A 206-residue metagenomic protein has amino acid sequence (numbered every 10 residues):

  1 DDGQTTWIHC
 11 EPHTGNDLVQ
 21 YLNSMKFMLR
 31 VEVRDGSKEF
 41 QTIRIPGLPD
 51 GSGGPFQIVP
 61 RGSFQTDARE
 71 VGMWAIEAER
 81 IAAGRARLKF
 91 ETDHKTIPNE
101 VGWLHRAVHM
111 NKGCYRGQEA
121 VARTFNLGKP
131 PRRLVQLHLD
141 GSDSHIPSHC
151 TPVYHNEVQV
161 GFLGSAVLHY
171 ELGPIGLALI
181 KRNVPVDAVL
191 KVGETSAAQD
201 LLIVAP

Functional and structural regions predicted by a protein language model:
D1, I58, C114-Y115, Y154 (+1 more regions): Well-ordered beta-strand positions
D1-R87: Acidic, low-complexity central loop/insert segments
E11, E32, E39, E70 (+8 more regions): Glutamate identity and glutamate-enriched acidic tracts
S37-T42, M110-Y115, E194-T195: Short C-terminal domain-edge/linker segments immediately following a structured domain
I58-H138: Anionic-ligand-binding alpha/beta catalytic cores of soluble enzymes and soluble regulatory domains that recognize
V101-V108, Q118, A122-P206: Glycine-rich, small/acidic residue-mixed loop/short-helix segments
